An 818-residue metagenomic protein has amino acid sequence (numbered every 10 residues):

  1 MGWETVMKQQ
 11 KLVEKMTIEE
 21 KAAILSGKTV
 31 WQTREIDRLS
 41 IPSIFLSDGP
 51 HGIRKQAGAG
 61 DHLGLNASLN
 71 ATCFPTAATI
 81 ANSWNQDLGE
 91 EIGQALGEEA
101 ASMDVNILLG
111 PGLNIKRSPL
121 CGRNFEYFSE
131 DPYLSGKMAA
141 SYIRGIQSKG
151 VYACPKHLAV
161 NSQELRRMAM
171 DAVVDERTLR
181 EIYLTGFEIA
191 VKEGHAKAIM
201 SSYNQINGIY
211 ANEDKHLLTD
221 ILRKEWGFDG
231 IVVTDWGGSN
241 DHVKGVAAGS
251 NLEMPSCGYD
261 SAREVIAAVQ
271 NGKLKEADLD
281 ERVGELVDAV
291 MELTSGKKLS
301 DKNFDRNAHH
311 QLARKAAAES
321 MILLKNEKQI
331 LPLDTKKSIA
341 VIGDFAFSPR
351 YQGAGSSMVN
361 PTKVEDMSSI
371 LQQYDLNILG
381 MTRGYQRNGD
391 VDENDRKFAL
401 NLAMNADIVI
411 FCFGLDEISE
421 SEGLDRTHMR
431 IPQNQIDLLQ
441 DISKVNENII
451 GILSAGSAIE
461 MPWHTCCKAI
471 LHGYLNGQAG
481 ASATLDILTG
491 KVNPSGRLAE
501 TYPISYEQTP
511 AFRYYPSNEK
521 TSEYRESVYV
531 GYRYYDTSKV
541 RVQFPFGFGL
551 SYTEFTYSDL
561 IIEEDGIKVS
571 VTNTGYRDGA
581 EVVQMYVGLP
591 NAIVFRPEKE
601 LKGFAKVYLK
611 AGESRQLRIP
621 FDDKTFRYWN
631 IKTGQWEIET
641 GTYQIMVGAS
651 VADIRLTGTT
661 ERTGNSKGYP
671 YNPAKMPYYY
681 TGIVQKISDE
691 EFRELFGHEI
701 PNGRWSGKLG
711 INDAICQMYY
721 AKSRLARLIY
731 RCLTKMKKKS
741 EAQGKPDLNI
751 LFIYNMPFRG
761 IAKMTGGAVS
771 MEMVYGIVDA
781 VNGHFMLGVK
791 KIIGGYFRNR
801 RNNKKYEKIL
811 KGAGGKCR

Functional and structural regions predicted by a protein language model:
M1-K624, T642-V647, V651, K763 (+3 more regions): Glycoside hydrolase catalytic-domain context in secreted enzymes
D623-P670: Terminal connector regions
A652, G658-L728: Charged, amphipathic alpha-helical linkers/stalks
E694-R818: Long, low-hydrophobicity ectodomains and other hydrophilic envelope-associated domains
